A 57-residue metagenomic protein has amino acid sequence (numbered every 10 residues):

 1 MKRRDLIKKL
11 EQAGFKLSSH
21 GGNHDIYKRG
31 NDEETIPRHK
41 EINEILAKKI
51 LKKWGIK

Functional and structural regions predicted by a protein language model:
M1-H20, K28-K57: Basic nucleic-acid-binding interfaces
D25: A cross-family detector of function-defining hotspots
